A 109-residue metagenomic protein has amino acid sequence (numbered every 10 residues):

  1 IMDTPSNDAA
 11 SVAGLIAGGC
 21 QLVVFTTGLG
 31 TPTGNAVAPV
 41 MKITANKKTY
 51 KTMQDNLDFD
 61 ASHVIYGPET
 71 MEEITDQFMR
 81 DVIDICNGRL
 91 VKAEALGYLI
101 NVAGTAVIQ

Functional and structural regions predicted by a protein language model:
I1-D8, G14-A17, Q54-L57, E72-R80 (+1 more regions): Non-transmembrane, aqueous-exposed alpha-helical and coiled segments at domain scale
I1-K51, H63-G67: Hydrophobic alpha-helical bundle architecture
G19-Q21, T26, V40, A61 (+1 more regions): Extended hydrophobic packing segments that form well-structured cores
K48-D55, L96-Y98: Short, Lys/Arg-enriched charge-dense amphipathic segments
